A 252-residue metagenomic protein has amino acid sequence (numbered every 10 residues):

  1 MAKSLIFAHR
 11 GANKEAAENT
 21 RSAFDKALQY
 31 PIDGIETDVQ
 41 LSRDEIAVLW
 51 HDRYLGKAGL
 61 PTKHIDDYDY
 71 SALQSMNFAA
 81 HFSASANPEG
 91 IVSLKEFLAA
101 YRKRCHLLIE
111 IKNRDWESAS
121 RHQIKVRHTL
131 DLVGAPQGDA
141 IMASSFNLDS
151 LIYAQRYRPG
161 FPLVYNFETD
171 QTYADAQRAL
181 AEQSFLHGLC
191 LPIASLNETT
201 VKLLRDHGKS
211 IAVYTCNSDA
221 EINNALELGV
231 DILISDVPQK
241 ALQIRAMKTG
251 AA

Functional and structural regions predicted by a protein language model:
M1-A252: Phosphate-group recognition and catalysis centered on beta-loop-alpha active-site segments
